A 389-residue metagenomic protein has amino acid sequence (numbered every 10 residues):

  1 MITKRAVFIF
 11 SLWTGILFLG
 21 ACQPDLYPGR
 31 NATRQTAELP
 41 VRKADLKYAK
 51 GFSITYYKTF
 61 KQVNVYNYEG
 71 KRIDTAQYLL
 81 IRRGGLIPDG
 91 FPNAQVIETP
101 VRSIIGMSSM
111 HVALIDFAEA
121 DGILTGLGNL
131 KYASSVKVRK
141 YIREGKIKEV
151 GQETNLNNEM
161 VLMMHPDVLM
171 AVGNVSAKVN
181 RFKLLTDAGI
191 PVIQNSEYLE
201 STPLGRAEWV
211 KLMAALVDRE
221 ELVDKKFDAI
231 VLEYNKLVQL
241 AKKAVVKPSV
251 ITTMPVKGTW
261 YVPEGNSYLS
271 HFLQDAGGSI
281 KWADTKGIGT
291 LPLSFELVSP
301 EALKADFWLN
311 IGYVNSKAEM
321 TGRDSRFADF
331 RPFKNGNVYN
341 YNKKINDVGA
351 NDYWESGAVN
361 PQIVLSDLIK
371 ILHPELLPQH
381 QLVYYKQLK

Functional and structural regions predicted by a protein language model:
M1-G29, L368: Bacterial Sec-dependent N-terminal signal peptides
C22-V112, L222-I251, I371, E375-K389: Bacterial Sec-exported substrate-binding components of ABC uptake systems
Y27, S108, E200-D228, N310-K389: Structured C-terminal subdomain patch of bacterial secreted/periplasmic proteins
N64, E69-L162, V168-N174: A short, structured surface patch at a secondary-structure boundary
A94, T99-S103, A113-L114, K146-Q152 (+6 more regions): Second-shell loop/turn segments in exported
H111-V112, L127-K137, A177-N180, S196-K211 (+1 more regions): Extracytoplasmic ligand-binding site segments that recognize negatively charged/polar headgroups
G151-L156, V172-V179, E200-A207, E221-D228 (+3 more regions): Soluble non-cytosolic domains of exported or imported proteins
K236-D324: Flexible, glycine-rich surface segments
